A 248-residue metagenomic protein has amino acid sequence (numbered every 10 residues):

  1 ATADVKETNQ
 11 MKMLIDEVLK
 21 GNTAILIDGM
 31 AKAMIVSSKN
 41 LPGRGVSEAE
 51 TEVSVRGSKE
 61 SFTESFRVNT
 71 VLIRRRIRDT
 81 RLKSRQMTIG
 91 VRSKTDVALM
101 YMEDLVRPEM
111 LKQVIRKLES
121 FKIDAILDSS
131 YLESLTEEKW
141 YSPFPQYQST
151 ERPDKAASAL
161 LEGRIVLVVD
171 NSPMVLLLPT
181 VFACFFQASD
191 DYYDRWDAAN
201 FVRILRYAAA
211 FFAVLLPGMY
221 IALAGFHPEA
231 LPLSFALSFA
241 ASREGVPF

Functional and structural regions predicted by a protein language model:
A1-P247: Cytosolic regulatory modules rich in charged/polar residues
